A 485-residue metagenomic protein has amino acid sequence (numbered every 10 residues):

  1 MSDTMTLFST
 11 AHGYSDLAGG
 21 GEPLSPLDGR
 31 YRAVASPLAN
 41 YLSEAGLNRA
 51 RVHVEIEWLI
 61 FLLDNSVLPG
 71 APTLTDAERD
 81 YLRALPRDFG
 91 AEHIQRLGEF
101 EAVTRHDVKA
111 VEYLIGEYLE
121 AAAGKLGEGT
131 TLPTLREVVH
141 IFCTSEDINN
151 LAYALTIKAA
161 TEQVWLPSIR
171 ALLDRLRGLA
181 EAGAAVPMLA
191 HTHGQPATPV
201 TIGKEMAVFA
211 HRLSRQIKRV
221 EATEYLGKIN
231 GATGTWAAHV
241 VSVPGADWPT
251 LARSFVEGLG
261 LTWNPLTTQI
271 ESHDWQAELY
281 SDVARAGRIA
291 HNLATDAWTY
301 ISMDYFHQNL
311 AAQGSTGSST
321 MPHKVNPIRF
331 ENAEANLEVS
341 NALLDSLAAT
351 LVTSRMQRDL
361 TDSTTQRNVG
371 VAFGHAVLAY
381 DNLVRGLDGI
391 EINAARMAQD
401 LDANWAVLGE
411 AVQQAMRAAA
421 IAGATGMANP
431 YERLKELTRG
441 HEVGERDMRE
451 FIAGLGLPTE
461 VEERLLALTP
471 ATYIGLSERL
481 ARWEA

Functional and structural regions predicted by a protein language model:
S2-R49, E101-R105, F306, S318-A485: Glycine-rich cofactor/substrate-binding loops
S2-W236, V243-S254, G317-S318, F330 (+4 more regions): A helix-coil-helix interface module used to build multimeric assemblies and to scaffold catalytic/cofactor sites
G29-R30, G127-G129, V186, A252-Q269 (+2 more regions): Acidic-glycine-rich active-site phosphate/pyrophosphate-binding loop
W58-F61, Y118, A122, L172 (+13 more regions): Amphipathic alpha-helices that form helix-helix packing interfaces
V108, I169, I202, M206 (+4 more regions): Hydrophobic packing residues in well-ordered alpha-helices of helical domains and bundles
S145, V240-V243, V256-G258, W263-I270 (+5 more regions): A structural signal for small-residue-enriched, beta-sheet-centric alpha/beta enzyme cores and oligomeric scaffold folds
K204, A277-R285, V412-A422: Short, well-ordered beta-strand elements within core beta-sheets of diverse protein domains
V243-N341: Acidic, glycine-rich loop-and-beta core segments that form the ion-binding/anion-interacting portion of active sites
